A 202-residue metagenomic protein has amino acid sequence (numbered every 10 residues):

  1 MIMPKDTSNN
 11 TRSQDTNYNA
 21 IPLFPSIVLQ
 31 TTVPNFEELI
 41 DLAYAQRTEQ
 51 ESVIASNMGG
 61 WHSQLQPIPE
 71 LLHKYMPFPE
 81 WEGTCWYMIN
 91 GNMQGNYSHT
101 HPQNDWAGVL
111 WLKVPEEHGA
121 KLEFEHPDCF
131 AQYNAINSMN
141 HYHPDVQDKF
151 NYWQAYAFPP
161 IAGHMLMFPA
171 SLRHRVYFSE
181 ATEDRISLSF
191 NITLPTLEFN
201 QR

Functional and structural regions predicted by a protein language model:
I2-P79, W86-M88, M93-N96, K121: Non-heme Fe(II)/2-oxoglutarate
C85-Y87, G108-L110, L188-I192: A structural signal for short, well-ordered beta-strand segments
W86, H99-H101, H174: Histidine-centered active-site/metal-ligand motif
N90-M165, D184, L197-R202: Catalytic core of non-heme Fe(II) oxygenases with the double-stranded beta-helix
Q94-G95, S171-R175: Histidine-centered metal-chelating micro-motifs
L112, L172, I192-L194: Short beta-strand segments enriched in hydrophobic/aromatic residues within well-folded beta-rich domains
R173, Y177-S187: Ligand-binding loop in jelly-roll beta-barrel domains
